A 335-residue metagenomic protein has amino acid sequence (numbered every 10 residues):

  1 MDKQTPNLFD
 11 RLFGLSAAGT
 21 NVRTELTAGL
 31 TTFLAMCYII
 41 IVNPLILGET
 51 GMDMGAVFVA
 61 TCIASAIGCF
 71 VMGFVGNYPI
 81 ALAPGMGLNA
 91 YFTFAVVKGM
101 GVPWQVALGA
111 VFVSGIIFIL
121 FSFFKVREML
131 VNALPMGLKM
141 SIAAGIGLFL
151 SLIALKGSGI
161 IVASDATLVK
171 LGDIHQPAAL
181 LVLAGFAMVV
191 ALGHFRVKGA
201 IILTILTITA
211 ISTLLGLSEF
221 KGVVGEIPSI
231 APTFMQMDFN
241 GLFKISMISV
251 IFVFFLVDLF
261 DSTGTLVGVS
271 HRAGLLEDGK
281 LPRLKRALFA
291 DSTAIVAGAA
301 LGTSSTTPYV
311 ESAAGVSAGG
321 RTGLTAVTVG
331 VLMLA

Functional and structural regions predicted by a protein language model:
M1-E25, E128, F220-M235, R272-G279 (+1 more regions): Intrinsically disordered, low-complexity non-transmembrane regions of multi-pass membrane transporters
D2-F74, A95: N-terminal signal-anchor module of multipass membrane proteins
A18, N43, L47-I63, F252-G323: Membrane-embedded helical hairpins/re-entrant loop segments and their flanking transmembrane helices within multi-pass
G55-A56, G76-L88, L134-L138, V197-I202 (+3 more regions): Short, non-helical or kinked segments that cap or interrupt transmembrane helices
A60-G68, P84-V97, L203, T325 (+1 more regions): Hydrophobic alpha-helical segments within and immediately flanking transmembrane helices of multi-pass membrane proteins
M72-V113: Membrane-interface helix-loop-helix modules in multi-pass membrane proteins
M100-L214, S218, V327-A335: Membrane-embedded alpha-helical modules
V162-Q176, L214-F255: Helix-loop-helix junctions that connect adjacent transmembrane segments in multi-pass membrane transporters
